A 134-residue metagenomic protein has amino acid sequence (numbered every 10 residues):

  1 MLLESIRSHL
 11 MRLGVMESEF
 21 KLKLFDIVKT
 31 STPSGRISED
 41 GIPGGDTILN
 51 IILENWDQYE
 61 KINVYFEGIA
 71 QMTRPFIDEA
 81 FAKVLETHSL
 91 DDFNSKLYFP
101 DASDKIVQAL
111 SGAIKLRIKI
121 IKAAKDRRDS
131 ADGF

Functional and structural regions predicted by a protein language model:
L2-K29: Short beta-strand/loop segment at the start of cytosolic alpha/beta domains
R7, R12, R36, R74 (+2 more regions): Arginine residue identity/basic-tract feature
L24-I62, F66-K115: Amphipathic alpha-helical interaction surfaces in cytosolic regulatory modules
G112-K125: A polyampholytic, Gly/Pro-enriched intrinsically disordered region
K122-F134: Extended, charge-rich low-complexity interaction segments
